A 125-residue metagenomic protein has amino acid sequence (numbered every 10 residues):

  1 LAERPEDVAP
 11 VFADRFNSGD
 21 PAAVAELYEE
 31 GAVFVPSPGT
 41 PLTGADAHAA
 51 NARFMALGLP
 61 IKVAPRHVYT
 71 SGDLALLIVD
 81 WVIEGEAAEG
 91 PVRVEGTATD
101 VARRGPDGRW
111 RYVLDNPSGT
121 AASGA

Functional and structural regions predicted by a protein language model:
A2-E3, V8, P21-G72: A solvent-exposed, acidic/Ser-Thr-rich amphipathic alpha-helical stretch
V11-F12: Generic hydrophobic alpha-helical segments
F34, A75-G85: Short, well-ordered beta-strand segments in beta-rich or mixed alpha/beta enzyme and ligand-binding folds
N51-A52, V63-Y69, W81-I83, T97-R103: Hydrophobic/aromatic beta-strand elements that line small-molecule binding cavities or substrate pockets in beta-rich
A56-G58, E84-R93: Short, cysteine-centered beta-strand-loop-beta hairpins and adjacent loop/turn segments enriched in charged/polar
V68-A75, R103-R109: A short, structured loop/turn motif at beta-sheet edges
E95-A125: Short beta-strand edge/turn micro-motifs at domain boundaries
